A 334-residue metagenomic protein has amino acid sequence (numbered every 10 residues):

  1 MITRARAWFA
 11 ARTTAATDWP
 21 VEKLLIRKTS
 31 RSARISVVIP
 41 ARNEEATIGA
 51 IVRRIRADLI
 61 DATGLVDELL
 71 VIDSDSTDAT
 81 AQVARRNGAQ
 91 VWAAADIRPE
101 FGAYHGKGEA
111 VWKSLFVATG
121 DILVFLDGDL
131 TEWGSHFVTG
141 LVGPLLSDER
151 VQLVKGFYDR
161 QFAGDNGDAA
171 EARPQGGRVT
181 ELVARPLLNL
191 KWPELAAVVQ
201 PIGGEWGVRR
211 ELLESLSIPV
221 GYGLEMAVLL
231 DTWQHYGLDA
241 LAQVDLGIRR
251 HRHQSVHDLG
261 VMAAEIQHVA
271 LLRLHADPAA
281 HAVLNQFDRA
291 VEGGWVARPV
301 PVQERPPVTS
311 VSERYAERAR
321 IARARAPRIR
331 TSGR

Functional and structural regions predicted by a protein language model:
M1-A57: N-proximal low-complexity "stem/linker" segments adjacent to membrane-targeting elements
M1-F9, Q254-R334: Terminal low-complexity segments of carbohydrate-biosynthetic enzymes
D67, A81-E109: Conserved donor nucleotide-binding strand/loop of the catalytic core
D73-A81: A conserved acidic beta->alpha catalytic loop
P99-K107, V111, W133-L212: Acceptor/aglycone-binding surface of glycosyltransferases and processive sugar-polymer synthases
L123: Short aromatic/hydrophobic "clamp" motif used to bind/position activated sugar donors
D127-W133: The conserved acidic donor/metal-binding loop of glycosyltransferases
R173-R273: Conserved catalytic loops of nucleotide-sugar-dependent glycosyltransferases that act on lipid-linked
